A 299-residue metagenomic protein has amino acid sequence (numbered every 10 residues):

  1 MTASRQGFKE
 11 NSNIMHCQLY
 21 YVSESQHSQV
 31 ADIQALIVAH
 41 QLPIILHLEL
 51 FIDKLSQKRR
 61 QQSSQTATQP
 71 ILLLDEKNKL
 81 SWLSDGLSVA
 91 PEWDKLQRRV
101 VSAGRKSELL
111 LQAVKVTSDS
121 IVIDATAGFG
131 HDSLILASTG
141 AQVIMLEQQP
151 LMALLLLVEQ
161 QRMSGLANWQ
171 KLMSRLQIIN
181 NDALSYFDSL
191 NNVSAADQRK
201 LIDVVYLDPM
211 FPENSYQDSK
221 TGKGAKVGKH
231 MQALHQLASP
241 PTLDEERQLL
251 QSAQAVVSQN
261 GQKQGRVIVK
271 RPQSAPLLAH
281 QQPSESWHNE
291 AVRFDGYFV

Functional and structural regions predicted by a protein language model:
F8, N13-S120: S-adenosyl-L-methionine
D119-G128: Conserved class I S-adenosyl-L-methionine
F129-G140: Conserved SAM-binding loop of SAM-dependent methyltransferases across substrates and taxa, primarily the Class I
Q142-E147: Conserved SAM-binding motif I beta-strand of class I
Q149-K200: S-adenosyl-L-methionine
I202-L207: Short SAM/SAH-binding signature in class I
M210-L249: Mobile active-site "lid"/loop adjacent to the S-adenosyl-L-methionine
E245-F298: Conserved Class I SAM-dependent methyltransferase catalytic core
